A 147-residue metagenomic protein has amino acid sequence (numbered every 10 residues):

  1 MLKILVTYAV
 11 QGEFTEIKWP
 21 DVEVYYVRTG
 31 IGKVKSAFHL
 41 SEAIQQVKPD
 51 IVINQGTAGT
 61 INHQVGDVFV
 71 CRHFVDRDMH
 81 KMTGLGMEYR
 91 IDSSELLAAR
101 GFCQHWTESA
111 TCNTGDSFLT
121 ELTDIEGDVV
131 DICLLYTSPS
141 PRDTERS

Functional and structural regions predicted by a protein language model:
L2-S94, C112: Metabolite-binding pocket within alpha/beta catalytic cores that recognizes anionic/polar moieties
R90-L135: Active-site rim beta-loop-alpha module in soluble metabolic enzymes
Y136-D143: Conserved small/polar residues in nucleotide/adenosyl-binding loops
